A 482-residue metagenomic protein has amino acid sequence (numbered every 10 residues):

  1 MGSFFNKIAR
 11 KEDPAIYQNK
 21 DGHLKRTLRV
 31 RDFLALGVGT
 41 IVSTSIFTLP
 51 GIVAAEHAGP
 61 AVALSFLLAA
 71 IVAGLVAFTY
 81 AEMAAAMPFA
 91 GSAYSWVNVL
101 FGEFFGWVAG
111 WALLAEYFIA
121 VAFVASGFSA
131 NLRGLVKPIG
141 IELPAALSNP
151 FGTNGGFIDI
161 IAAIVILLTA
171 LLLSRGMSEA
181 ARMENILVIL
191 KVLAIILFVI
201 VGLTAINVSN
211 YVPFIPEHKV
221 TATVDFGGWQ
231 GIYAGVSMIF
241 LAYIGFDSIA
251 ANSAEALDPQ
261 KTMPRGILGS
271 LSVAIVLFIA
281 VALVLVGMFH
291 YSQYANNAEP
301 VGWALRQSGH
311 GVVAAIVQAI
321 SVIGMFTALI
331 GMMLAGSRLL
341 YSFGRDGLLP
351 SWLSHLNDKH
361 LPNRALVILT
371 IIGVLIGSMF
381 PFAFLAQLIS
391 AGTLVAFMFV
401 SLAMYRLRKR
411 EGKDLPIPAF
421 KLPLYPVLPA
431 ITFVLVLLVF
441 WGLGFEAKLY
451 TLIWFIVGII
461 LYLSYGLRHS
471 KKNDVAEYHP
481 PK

Functional and structural regions predicted by a protein language model:
M1-G51, A55-P60, G74-F78, A90 (+4 more regions): Membrane-interface "cap" regions at the ends of multi-pass membrane proteins
G2, A130-P138, I189-H218, L283-F289 (+2 more regions): Hydrophobic alpha-helical segments and their helix-loop junctions in multi-pass secondary transporters
L28-F47, D159-T169, A205, T221-V276 (+2 more regions): Hydrophobic, membrane-embedded alpha-helices of multi-pass small-molecule transporters
A54, L64-S65, G74-I166, L171 (+3 more regions): Hydrophobic transmembrane alpha-helices that form the core helical bundles of multi-pass secondary transporters
A54-A58, V62, S126-A130, A145-N154 (+6 more regions): Transmembrane helix-loop boundary segments of multi-pass membrane transporters
S95-W96, F101-G102, R133-I141, A145 (+4 more regions): TM-loop-TM module centered on a large, flexible mid-protein loop between adjacent transmembrane helices in multi-pass
S129, F157-V208, I267, L271 (+2 more regions): Membrane-interface loop-to-helix entry segments
N154-F157, W352-N363, F397-K448, R468-P481: C-terminal membrane-solvent junction of multi-pass transporters and transport-like membrane proteins
